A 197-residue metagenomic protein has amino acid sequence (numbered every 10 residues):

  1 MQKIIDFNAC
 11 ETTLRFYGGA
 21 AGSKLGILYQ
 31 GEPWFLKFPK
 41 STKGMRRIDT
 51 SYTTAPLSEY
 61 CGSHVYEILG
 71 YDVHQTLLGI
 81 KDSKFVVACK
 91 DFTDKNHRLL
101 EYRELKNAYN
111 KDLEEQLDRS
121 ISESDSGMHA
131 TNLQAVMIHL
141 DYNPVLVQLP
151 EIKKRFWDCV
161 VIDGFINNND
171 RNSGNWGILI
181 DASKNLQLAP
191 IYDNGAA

Functional and structural regions predicted by a protein language model:
M1-I121: Conserved ATP-binding subdomain of kinase catalytic cores across diverse folds
S83-K95, A182-A197: Internal hydrophobic scaffold segments of catalytic domains
T93-V160: ATP-dependent phospho-/nucleotidyl transfer catalytic cores
D94-A108, R171-L179, N194-A197: Short, Lys/Arg-enriched charge-dense amphipathic segments
T131-G195: Conserved kinase catalytic-core segment
